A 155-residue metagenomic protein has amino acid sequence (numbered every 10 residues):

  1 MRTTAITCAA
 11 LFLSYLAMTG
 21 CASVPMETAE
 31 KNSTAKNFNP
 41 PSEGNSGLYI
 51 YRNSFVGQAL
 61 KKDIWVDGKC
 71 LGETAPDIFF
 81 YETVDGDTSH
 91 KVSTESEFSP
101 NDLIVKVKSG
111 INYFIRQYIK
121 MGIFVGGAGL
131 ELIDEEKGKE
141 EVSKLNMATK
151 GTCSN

Functional and structural regions predicted by a protein language model:
M1-A9: Bacterial N-terminal signal peptides that target proteins for export
Y15-M18: Bacterial Sec-type N-terminal signal peptides, specifically the leucine/valine-rich hydrophobic h-region
C21-N155: Short loop/turn and low-complexity linker motifs enriched in small/turn-promoting residues
